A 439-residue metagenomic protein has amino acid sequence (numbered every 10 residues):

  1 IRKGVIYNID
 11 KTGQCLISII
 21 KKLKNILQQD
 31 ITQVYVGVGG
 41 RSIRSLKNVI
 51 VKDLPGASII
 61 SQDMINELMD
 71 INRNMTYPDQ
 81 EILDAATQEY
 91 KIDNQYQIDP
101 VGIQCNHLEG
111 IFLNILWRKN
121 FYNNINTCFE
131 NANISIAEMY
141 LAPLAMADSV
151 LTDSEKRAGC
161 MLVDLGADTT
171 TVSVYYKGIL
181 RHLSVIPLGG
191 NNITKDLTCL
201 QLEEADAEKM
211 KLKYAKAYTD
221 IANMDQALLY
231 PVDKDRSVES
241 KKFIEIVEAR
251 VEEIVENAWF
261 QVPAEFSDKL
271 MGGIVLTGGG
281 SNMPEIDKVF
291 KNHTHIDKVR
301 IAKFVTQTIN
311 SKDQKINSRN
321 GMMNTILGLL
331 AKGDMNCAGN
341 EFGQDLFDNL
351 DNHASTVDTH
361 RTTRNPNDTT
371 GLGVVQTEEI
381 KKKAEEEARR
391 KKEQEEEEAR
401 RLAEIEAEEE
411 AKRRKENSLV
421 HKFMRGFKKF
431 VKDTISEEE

Functional and structural regions predicted by a protein language model:
I1, V34-G37, D153-H182, L329: Gly/Thr-rich phosphate-binding beta-strand-loop-beta motif of the actin/hexokinase/Hsp70
I1-Q33, V38-C160, A217, E265 (+1 more regions): Nucleotide/phosphate-binding catalytic cleft detector across ATP-hydrolyzing and phosphate-transferring enzymes
I26, V150-S154, M161-L165, V172-S173 (+3 more regions): Replace "in large, NTP-powered and nucleic-acid-processing enzymes" with "in large, NTP-powered factors and other
V36, F129, D164, L197 (+3 more regions): Residue-level signature of catalytic and energy-coupling elements of molecular machines, predominantly ATP/GTP-dependent
V38-G39, K216, L270-H293: Glycine-rich phosphate-binding loops at beta-strand->alpha-helix junctions
G40, N114, K119-E130, I134 (+6 more regions): Phosphate-binding glycine-rich/basic clefts of nucleotide- and phosphate-handling proteins, predominantly
Q62, H293-T325: Conserved phosphate-binding/catalytic loops in two-lobed NTP-binding clefts
A167-Y176, G321-T369: Extended, charge-rich low-complexity interaction segments
